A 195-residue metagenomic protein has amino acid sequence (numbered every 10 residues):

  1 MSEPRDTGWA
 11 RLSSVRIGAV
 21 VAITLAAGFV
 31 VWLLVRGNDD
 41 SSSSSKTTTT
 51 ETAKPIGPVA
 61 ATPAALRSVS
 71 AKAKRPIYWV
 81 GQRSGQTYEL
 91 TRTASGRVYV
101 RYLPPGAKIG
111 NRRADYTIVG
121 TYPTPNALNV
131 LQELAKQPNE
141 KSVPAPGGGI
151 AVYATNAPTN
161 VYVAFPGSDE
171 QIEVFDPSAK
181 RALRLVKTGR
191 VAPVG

Functional and structural regions predicted by a protein language model:
E3-I23: N-terminal export and membrane-targeting signals
D6-L12, F29-K54: C-terminal region of N-terminal signal peptides and the immediate post-cleavage residues of exported proteins
K46-T50, P55-T62, R184-G195: N-terminal leader/targeting segments and the immediate start of mature chains
A53-P158: Short, solvent-exposed recognition patches
E133-G195: A short, solvent-exposed beta-edge/loop patch
